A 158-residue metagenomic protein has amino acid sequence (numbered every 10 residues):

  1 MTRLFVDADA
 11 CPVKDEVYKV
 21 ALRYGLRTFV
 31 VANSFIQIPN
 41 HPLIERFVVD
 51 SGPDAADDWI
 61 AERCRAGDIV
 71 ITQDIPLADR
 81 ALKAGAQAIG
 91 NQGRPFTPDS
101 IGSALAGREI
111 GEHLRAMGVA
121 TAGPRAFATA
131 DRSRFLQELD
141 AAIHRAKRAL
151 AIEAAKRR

Functional and structural regions predicted by a protein language model:
T2-R158: Nuclease catalytic cores that cleave nucleic-acid phosphodiester bonds, predominantly acidic two-metal-ion
